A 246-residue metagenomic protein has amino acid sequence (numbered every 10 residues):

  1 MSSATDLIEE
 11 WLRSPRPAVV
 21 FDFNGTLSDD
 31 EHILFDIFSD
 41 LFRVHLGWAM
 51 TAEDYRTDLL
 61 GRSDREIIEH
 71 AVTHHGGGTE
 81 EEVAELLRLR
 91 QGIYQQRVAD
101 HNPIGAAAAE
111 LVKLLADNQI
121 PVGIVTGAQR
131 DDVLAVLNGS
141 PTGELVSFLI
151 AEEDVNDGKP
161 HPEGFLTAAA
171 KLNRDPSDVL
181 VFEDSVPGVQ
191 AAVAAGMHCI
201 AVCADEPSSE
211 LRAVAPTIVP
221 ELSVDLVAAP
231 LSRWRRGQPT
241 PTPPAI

Functional and structural regions predicted by a protein language model:
M1-P17, A109, K113-A116, Q129-I246: Asp-based, Mg2+/Mn2+-dependent phosphohydrolase catalytic module
S2-L7, L12-A109, N118: N-terminal helical cap/lid subdomain that shapes the substrate entry/recognition surface in HAD-like hydrolases
D22, T26, T126, D184: Conserved G/P- and acidic residue-centered "switch" motifs that form tight phosphate/ATP-binding loops in soluble
L27, T57, V122, D157 (+1 more regions): Conserved SAM-binding loop
D29, I124-T126, A201: Hydrophobic residues in well-ordered beta-strands that form the structural core
I33, S63, E85, T126-A128 (+2 more regions): A generic alpha-helix signature
A49-M50, T79, V122, E144 (+2 more regions): Residue-level detector of short coil/turn "hinge" positions at structural boundaries
V98-P103, G127, A195-G196: Short, flexible loop segments at the rims of nucleotide/cofactor-binding pockets, characterized by
